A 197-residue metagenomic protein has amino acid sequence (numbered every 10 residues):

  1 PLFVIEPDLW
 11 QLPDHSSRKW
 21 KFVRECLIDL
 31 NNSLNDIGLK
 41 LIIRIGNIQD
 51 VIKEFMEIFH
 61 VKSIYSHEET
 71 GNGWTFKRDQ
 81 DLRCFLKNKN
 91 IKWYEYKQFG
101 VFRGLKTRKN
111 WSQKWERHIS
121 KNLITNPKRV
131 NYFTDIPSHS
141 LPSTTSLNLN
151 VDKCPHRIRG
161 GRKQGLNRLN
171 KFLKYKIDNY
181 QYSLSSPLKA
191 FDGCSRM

Functional and structural regions predicted by a protein language model:
P1-M197: Active-site "lid/cap" and pocket-lining segments within catalytic core domains
